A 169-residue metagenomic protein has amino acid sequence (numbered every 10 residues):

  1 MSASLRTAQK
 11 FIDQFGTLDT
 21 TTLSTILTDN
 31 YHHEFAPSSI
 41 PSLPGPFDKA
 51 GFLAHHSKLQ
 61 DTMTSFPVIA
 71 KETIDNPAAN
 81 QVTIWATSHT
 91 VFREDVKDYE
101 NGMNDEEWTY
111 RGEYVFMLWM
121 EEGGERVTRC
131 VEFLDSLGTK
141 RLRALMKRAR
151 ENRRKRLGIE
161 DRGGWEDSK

Functional and structural regions predicted by a protein language model:
S2-H32: Short acidic-aromatic low-complexity motifs
A3, P44-F47, E106: Alpha-helix N-cap and loop-to-helix initiation/capping positions
S4-R6, L53-K58, Y99-E100: N-terminal start-of-chain detector that recognizes signal peptides and the immediate post-cleavage beginning
T22, G51, R141-A144: Exposed alpha-helical structural elements
T25, D29-T87, F92: A solvent-exposed, acidic/Ser-Thr-rich amphipathic alpha-helical stretch
T62-K169: A beta-strand edge to alpha-helix "cap/lid" segment located at domain peripheries
